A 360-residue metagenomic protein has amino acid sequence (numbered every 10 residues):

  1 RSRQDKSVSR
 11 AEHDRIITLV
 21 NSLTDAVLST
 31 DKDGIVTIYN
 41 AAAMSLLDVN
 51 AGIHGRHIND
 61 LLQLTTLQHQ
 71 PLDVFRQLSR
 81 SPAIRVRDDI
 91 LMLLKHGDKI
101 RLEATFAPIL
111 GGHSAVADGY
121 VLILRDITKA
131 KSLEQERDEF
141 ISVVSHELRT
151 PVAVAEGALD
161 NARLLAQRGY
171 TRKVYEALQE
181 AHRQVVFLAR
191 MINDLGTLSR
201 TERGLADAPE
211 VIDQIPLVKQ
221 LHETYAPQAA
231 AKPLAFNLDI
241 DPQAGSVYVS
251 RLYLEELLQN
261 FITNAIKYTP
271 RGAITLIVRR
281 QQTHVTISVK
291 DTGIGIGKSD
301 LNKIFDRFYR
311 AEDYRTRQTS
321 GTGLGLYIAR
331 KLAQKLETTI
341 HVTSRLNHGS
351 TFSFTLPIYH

Functional and structural regions predicted by a protein language model:
S2-T18, S22, K129, L133: Short, charged amphipathic alpha-helical "coupling" segments at sensory-output junctions in signaling proteins
A51-D98: Terminal output helix/cap of sensory domains in signal transduction proteins
E139, I296-R310: Short conserved segment of the HATPase_c
R172-K173, R203-L217, Y248: Short flexible loop/turn segments at helix-to-beta-strand junctions within the C-terminal catalytic HATPase_c
E180-L188: Short alpha-helical segment of the dimerization/phosphotransfer core of two-component systems
E210-D213, A230, A235-G245: Conserved catalytic submotifs in the C-terminal HATPase_c
L336-T338: Conserved glycine-rich
